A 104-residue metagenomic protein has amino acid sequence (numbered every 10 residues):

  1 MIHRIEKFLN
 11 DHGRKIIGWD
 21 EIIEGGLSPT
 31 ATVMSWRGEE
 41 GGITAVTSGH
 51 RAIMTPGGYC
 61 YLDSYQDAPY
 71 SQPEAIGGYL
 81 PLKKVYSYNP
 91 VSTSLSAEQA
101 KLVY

Functional and structural regions predicted by a protein language model:
M1-T30, W36-T44, S48: Active-site neighborhood of glycoside hydrolase catalytic domains
E40-Y104: Aromatic-lined glycan-binding groove of carbohydrate-active enzymes
